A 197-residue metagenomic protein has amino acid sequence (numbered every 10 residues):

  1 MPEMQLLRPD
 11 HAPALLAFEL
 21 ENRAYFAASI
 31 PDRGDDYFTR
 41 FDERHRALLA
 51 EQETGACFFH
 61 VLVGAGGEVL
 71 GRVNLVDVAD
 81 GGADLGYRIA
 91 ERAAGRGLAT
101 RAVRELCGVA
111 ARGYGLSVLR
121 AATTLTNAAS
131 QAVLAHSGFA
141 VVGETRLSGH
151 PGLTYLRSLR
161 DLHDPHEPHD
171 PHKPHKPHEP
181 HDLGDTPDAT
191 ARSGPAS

Functional and structural regions predicted by a protein language model:
M1-A14, F18-Y25, F59-S197: Acyl-donor (CoA/ACP) binding surface of acyl/acetyltransferases
L7, F18, D36-E43, T54: Generic, well-ordered alpha-helical segments
A24-R46: Conserved GNAT-fold acetyl-CoA-binding loop/helix
D36, R46-V61: A short helix-loop-beta-strand connector motif used in the catalytic cores of GNAT acetyltransferases and, in some
D42-E53, V76-D80, G138: Short, charged low-complexity intrinsically disordered segments located at boundaries of structured domains
